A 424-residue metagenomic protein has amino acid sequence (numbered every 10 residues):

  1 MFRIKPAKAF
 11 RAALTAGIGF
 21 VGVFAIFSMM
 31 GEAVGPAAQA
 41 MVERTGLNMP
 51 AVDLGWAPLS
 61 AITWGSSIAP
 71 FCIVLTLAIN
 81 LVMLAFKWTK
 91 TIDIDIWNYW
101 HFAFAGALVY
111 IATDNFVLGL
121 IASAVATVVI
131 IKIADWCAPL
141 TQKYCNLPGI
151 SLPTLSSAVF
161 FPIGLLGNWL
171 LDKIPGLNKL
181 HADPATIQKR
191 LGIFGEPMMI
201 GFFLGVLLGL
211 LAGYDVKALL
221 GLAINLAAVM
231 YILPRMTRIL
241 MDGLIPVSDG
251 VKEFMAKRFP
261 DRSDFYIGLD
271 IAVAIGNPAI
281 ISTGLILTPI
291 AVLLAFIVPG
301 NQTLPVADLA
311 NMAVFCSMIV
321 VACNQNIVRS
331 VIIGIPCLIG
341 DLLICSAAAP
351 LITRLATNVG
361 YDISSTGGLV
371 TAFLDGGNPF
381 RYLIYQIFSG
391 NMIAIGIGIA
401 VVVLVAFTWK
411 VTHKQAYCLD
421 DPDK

Functional and structural regions predicted by a protein language model:
M1-I26, S67-D264, V320-V328, I352-K424: Signature of multi-pass transmembrane helix bundles
F10, V34, Q39-L59, G243-C316: Helix-loop-helix junctions within the multi-pass membrane cores of secondary transporters/permeases
S28, W56-S67: Interfacial helix-start motif at the membrane-water boundary
S28-M41, F86-T89: Transmembrane alpha-helix boundary signature
A38, C137-A138, C345-P350: Short alpha-helix boundary/capping motifs
L54-G55, V74-T76, I333-I335: Alpha-helical transmembrane segments of multi-pass membrane proteins
W97-T113, A122, L285-G360: Membrane-interfacial helix-loop connectors
